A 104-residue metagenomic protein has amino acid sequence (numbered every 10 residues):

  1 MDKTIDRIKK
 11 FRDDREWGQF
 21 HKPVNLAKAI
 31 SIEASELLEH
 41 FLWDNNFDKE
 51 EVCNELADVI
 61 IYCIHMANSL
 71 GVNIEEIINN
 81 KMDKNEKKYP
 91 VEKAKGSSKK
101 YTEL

Functional and structural regions predicted by a protein language model:
M1-L56, I60-L104: Flexible "arm" and connector segments at domain edges
